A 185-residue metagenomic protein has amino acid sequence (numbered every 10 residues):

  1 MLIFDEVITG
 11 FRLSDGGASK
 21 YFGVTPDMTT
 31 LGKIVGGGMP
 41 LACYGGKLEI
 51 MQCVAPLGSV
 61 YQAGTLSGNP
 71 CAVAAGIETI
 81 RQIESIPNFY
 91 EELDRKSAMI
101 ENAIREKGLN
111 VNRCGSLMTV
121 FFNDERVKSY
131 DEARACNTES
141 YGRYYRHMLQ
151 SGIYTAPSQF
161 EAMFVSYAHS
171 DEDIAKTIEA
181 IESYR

Functional and structural regions predicted by a protein language model:
M1-R185: Conserved N-terminal phosphate-binding loop of PLP-dependent enzymes in the Aspartate aminotransferase
